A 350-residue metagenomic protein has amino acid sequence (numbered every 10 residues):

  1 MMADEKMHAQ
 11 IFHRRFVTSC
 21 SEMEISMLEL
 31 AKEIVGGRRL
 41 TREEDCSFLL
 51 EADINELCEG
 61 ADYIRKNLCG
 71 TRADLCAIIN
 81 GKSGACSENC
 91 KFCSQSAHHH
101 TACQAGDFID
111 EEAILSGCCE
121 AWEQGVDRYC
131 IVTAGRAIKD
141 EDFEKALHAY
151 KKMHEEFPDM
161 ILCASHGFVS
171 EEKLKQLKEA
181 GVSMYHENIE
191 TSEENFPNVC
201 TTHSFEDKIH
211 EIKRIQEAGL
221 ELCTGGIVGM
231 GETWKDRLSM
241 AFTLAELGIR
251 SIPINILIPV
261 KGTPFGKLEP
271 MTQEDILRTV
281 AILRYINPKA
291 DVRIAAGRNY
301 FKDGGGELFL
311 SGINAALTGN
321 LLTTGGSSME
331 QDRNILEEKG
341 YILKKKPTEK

Functional and structural regions predicted by a protein language model:
M2-A52, A245-K350: Auxiliary Fe-S-binding modules of radical SAM enzymes
G37, A61, C90, I131 (+5 more regions): Conserved, mostly hydrophobic/aromatic
D45, A97-G225, M230, W234-D236 (+1 more regions): Conserved Radical SAM active-site core
E56-H99, G106-C130: N-terminal pre-triad scaffold of radical SAM enzymes
D62-Y63, K151, A281, G306: Active-site phosphate/pyrophosphate- and oxyanion-stabilizing loops and adjacent acidic/basic residues in soluble
A73-A77, Y129, L162-A164, Y185-E187 (+4 more regions): Hydrophobic faces of well-ordered beta-strands that scaffold small-molecule active sites in alpha/beta enzyme cores
I78, H166, S204, G226-G229 (+4 more regions): Glycine- and other small-residue-rich loops at beta-strand/loop junctions that grip anionic moieties
S87, F143-A146, W234-L238, G305-G306 (+1 more regions): Conserved strand-to-helix beginnings and helix N-cap segments that scaffold or border functional pockets
